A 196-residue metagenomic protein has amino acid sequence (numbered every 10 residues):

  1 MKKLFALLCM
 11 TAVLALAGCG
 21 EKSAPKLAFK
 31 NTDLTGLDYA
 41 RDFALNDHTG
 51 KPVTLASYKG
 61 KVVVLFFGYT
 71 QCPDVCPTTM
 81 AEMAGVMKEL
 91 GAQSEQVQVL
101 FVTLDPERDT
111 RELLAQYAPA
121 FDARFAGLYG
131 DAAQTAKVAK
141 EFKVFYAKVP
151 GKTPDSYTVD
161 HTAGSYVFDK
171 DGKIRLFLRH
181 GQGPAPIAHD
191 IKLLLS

Functional and structural regions predicted by a protein language model:
M1-L8: Bacterial N-terminal signal peptides that target proteins for export
A15-G18: C-terminal motif of bacterial Sec signal peptides marking the signal peptidase cleavage site
S23-A56, A81: N-terminal "domain-start" segment that seeds a small globular fold
A40-R41, V63, T162-G164: Short loop/turn microsegments at loop-to-beta-strand junctions
L55-P77, M83: Short active-site neighborhood of thiol/selenol oxidoreductases, capturing the structured segment around
T78-V138: Structural microenvironment flanking redox-active thiols in thiol-disulfide oxidoreductases
Q134-D190: Thiol/disulfide oxidoreductase modules built on the thioredoxin-like
I191-S196: Extracytoplasmic/luminal low-complexity segments enriched in Pro/Gly and acidic/polar residues that act as flexible
